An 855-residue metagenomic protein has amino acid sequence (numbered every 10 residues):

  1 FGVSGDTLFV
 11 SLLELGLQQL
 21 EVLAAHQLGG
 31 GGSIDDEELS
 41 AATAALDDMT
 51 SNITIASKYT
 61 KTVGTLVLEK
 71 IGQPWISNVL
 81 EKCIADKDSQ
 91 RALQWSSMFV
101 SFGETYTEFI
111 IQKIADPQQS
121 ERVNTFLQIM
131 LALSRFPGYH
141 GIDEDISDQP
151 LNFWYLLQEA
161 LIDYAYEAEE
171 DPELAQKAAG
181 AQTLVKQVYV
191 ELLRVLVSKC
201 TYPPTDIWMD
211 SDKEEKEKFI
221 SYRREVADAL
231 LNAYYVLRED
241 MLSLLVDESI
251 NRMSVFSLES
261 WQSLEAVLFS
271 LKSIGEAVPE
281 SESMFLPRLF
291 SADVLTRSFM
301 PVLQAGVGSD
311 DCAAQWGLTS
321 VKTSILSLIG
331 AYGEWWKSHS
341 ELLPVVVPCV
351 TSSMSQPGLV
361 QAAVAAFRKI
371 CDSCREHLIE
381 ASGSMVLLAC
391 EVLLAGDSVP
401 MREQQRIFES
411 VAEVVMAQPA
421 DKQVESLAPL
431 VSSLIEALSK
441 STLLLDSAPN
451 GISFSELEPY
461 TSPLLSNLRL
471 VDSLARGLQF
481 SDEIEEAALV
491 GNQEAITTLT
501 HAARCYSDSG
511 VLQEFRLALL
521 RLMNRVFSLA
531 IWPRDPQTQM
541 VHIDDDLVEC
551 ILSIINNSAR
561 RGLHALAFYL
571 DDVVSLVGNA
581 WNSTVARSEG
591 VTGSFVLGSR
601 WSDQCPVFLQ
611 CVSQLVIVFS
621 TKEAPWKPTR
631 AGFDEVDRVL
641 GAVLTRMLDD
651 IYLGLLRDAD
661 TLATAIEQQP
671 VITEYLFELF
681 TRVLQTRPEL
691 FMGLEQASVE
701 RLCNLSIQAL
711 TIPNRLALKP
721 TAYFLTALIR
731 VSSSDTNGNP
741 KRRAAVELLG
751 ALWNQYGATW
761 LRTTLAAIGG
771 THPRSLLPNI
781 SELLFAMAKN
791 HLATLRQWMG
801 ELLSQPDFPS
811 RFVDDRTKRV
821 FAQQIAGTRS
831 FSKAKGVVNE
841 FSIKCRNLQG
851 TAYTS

Functional and structural regions predicted by a protein language model:
F1-S855: Karyopherin-beta/Importin-beta family HEAT-repeat alpha-solenoid scaffold
